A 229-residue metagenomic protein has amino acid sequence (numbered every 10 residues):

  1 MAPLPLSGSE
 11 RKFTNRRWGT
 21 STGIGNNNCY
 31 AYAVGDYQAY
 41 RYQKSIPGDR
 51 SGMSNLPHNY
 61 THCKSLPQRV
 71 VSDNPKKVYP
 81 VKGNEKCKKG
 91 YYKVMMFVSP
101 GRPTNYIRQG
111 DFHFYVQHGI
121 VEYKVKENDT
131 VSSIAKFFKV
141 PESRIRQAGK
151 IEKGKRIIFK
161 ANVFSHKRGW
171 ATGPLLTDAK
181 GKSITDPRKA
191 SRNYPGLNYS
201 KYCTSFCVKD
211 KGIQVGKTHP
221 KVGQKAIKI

Functional and structural regions predicted by a protein language model:
M1-K77: Cysteine-nucleophile protease catalytic domains, especially the papain-like/related folds used in DUB/UBL proteases
G19-A31, R69-V70, K88-T104, A161 (+3 more regions): Ubiquitin-like/PB1-type beta-grasp interaction modules and other compact soluble beta-rich domains
Y32-A39, F137, P141, A148-I151: Structured segments of extracytoplasmic/periplasmic soluble domains in secreted or envelope-associated proteins
P57-I120, I158-A171: ...with weaker cross-activation on analogous glycine-rich loops/strands in unrelated enzymes
V121-K139, E152: Primarily a LysM-type cell-wall glycan-binding module
V121-Y123, S143, Q147, R156: Primarily N-terminal secretory
R156-I229: Active-site or metal-binding loop neighborhoods of secreted/extracellular toxin and effector enzymes
